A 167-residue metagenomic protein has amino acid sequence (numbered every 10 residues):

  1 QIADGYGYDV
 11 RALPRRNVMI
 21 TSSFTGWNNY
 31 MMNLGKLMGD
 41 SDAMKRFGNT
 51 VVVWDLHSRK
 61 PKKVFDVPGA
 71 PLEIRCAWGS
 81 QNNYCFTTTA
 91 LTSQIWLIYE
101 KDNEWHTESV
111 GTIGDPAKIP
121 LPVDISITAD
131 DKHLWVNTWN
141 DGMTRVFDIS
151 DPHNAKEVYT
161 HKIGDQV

Functional and structural regions predicted by a protein language model:
Q1-P14: Asp-box/WD-like beta-propeller blade repeats and closely related beta-sheet repeat scaffolds
I2-A3, P61-A70, H106-P120, Y159-V167: Surface-exposed loop and turn segments in beta-propeller and other repeat-based domains that flank or scaffold
D9, E73-C76, D124: Conserved beta-strand position repeated once per blade in WD40 beta-propeller domains
R15-N17, Q81-N83, D130-K132: Short coil/turn segments that connect the beta-strands within blades of beta-propeller domains
T21-R46: Short, conserved, GDST-rich strand-edge loop motifs in beta-rich repeat architectures
F24, T88-L91, W139: Short loop/turn segments immediately following the C-termini of beta-strands
L56-R59, E100-N103, I149-P152: Short loop/turn segments that connect beta-strands within beta-propeller blades
S93, K118-V167: Loop/turn-rich, solvent-exposed surfaces of beta-rich toroidal or solenoidal domains
